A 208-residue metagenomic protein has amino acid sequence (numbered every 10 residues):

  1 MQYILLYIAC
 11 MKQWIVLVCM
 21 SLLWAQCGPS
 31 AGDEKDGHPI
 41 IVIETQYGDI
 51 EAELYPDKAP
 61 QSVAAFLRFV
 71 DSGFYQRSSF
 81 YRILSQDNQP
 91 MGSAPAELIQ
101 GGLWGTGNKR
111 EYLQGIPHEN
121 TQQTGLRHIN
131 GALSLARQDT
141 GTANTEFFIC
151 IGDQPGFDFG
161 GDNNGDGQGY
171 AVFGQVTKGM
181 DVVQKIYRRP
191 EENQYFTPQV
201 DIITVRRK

Functional and structural regions predicted by a protein language model:
Y3-Y7: Short, positively charged and aromatic/hydrophobic N-terminal segments
V16-L23: Bacterial N-terminal signal peptides
C27-K208: Cyclophilin-like peptidyl-prolyl cis-trans isomerases
